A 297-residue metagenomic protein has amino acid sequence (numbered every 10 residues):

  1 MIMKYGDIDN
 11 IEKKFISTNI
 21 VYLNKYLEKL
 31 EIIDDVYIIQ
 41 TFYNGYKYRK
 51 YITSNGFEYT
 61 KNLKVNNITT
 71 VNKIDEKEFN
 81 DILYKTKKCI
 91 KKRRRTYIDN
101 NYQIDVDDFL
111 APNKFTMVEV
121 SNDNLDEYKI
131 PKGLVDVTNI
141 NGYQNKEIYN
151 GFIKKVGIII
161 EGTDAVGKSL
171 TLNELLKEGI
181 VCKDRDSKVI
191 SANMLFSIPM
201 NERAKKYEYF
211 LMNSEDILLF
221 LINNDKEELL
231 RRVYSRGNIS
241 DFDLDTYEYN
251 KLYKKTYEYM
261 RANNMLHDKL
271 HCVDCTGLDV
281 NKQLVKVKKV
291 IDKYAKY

Functional and structural regions predicted by a protein language model:
I2-K155: Phosphate-end processing signature that detects enzymes handling 5′-triphosphorylated RNA and polyphosphate
P112, F210-E215: Short, conserved loop/helix-junction motifs that constitute active-site signature segments in enzyme catalytic cores
I160: Hydrophobic anchor at the beta1->P-loop junction of P-loop NTPases
T163, N173-K205: Conserved substrate/cofactor phosphate-moiety recognition/catalytic segment in nucleotide-dependent phosphotransferases
V166: ATP-binding Walker
S169: Walker A/P-loop
N213-A262: A glycine- and Lys/Arg-enriched "phosphate-lid" helix/loop adjacent to the NTP-binding pocket of small-molecule kinases
N238, K254-Y297: NTP-dependent small-molecule kinase module
